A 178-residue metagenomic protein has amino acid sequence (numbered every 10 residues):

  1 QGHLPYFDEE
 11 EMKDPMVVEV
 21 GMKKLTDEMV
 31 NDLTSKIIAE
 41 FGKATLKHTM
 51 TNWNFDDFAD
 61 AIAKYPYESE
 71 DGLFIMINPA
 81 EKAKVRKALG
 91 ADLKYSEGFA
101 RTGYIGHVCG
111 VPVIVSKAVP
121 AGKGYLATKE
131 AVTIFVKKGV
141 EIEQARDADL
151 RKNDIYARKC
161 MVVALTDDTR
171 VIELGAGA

Functional and structural regions predicted by a protein language model:
Q1-D71, E173-A178: Alpha-helical scaffold segments that mediate packing/assembly in large oligomeric complexes
H3-L4, F74, P112, D154: Generic structural signal for residues positioned in beta-strands
Y6-F7, I77, V115, A157: Hydrophobic side chains in beta-strands
F7-D8, M76-E81, A127-T128, D167: Helix N-cap / beta->alpha transition motif
P15, K84-R86, A164-T166: Short helix/loop capping segments that flank catalytic or ligand/cofactor-binding pockets
A39-V111: Extended, solvent-exposed, turn-rich assembly/linker loops in the middle of proteins
A91-A178: Sequence/fold signature of self-assembling virion shell proteins
